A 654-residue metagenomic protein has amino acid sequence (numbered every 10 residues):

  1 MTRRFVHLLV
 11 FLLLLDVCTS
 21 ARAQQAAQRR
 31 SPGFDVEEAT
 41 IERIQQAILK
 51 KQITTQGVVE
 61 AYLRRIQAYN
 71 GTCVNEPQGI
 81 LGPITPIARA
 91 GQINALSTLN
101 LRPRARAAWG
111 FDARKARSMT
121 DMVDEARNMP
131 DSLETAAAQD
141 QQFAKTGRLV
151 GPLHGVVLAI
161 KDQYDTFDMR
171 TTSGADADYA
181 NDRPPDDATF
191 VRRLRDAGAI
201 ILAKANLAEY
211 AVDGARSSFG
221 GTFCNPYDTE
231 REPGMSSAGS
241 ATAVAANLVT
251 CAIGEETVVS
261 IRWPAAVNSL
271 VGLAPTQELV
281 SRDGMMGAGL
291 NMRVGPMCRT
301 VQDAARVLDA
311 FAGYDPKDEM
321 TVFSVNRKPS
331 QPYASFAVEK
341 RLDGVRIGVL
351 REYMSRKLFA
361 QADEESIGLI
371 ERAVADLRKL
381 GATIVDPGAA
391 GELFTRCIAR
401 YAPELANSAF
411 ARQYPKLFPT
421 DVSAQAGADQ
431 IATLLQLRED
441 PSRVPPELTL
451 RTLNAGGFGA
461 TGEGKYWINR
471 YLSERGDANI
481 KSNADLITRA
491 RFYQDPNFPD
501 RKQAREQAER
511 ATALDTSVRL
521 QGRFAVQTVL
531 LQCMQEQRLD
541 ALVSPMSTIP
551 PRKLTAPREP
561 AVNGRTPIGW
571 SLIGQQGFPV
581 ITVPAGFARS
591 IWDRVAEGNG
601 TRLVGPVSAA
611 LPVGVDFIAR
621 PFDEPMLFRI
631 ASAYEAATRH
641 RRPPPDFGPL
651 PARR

Functional and structural regions predicted by a protein language model:
H7-V17: Bacterial N-terminal signal peptides
A21-A23: Boundary at the C-terminal end of the N-terminal hydrophobic targeting segment
Q25-T172, D176-A180, Y210-V212, T321-S330 (+5 more regions): Short, well-ordered alpha-helical
S31-P32, A107-M119, H154-D176, S335-R356 (+3 more regions): Short helix-loop capping/hinge segments that flank enzyme active sites or metal/cofactor-binding pockets
V59, A137, D187, P332 (+4 more regions): Acyltransferase
A68, D196, A245-F359, I367-T383 (+4 more regions): Structural helix-boundary/capping segments
I87-A90, L99-M119, A126, P130 (+7 more regions): Short glycine/serine-rich loop/turn segments
E404, P551-P567, W592-G600: Short, surface-exposed loop/helix-turn segments at secondary-structure junctions that function as lids/hinges flanking
